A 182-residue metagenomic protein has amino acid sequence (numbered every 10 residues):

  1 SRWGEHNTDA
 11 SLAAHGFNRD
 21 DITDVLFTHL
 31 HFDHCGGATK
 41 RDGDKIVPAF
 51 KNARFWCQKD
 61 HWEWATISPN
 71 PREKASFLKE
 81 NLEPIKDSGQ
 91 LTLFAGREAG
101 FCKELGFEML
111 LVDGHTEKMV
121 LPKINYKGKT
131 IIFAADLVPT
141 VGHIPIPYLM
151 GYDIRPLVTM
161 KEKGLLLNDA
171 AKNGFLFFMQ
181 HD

Functional and structural regions predicted by a protein language model:
R2-A10, M119, K127-D182: Cap/insert and terminal regions of metallo-dependent hydrolase folds
W3-F17, D21, A49-L111, K161-G174: Metallo-beta-lactamase
I22-D33: Metallo-beta-lactamase
H31, H61, H115-E117, V138-P139: Catalytic metal-binding/acid-base residues of hydrolase active sites
C35-G37, E108-V120: Active-site glycine- and acidic-residue-rich loops that bind and position anionic ligands or nucleotide-like cofactors
G36-K45: Metal-dependent catalytic neighborhoods of phosphoester/phosphodiester hydrolases
A38, T66-P69, E104, P122 (+1 more regions): Short, well-ordered secondary-structure micro-motifs
F107-D113, I131-D136: Active-site-proximal beta-strand elements of phosphoester/diester hydrolases
